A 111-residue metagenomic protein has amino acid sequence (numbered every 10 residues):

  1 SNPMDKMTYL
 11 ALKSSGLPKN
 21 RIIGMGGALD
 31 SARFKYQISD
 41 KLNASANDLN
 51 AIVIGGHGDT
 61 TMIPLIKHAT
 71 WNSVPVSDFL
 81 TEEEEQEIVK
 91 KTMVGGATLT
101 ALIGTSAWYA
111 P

Functional and structural regions predicted by a protein language model:
S1-N20: Rossmann-fold NAD(P)-binding glycine/threonine-rich loop
N2, G27-A28: Short, ordered loop/turn segments at secondary-structure junctions
S15-R21, L29-A110: C-terminal substrate-binding/catalytic lobe of Rossmann-fold NAD(P)-dependent dehydrogenases
